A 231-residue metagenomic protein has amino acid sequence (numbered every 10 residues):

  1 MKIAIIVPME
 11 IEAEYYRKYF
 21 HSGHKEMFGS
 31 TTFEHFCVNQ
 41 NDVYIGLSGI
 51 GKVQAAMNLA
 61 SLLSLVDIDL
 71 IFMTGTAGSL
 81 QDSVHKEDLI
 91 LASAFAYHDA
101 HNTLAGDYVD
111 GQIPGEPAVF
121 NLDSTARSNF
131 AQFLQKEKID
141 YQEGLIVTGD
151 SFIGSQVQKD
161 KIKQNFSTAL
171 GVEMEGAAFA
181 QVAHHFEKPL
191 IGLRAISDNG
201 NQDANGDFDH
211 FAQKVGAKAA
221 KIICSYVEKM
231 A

Functional and structural regions predicted by a protein language model:
M1-A60: N-terminal short beta-loop-beta anion/metal-coordinating cradle
G46, F72, I90, Q142-V147 (+2 more regions): Hydrophobic/aromatic beta-strand patches that form the interior of the parallel beta-sheet core in alpha/beta enzyme
D67-D69: Proline-aspartate-enriched helix->loop->beta-strand connector
L80-F166: Mid-sequence, gly/pro-rich, charge-dense loop/helix-turn segments that line enzyme active sites
T125-D140, V182, K218-K229: Generic non-transmembrane alpha-helical segments
F152-N199: A C-terminal functional module that forms or caps the active site or interfaces directly with catalytic machinery
G200-A231: His/Asp/Glu-rich mid-to-C-terminal helical/loop segments that flank catalytic regions of hydrolases
